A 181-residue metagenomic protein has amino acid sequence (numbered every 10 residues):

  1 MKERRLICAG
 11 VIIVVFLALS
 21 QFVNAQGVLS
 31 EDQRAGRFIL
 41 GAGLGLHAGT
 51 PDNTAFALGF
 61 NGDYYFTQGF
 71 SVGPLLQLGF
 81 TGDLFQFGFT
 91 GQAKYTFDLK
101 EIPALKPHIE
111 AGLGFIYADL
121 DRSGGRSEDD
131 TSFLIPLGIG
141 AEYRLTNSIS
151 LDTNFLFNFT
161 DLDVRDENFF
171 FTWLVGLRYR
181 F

Functional and structural regions predicted by a protein language model:
M1-A35: Cleavable N-terminal export/targeting peptides
Q21-F66, S71, L113, D119 (+2 more regions): Short glycine/proline- and aromatic-enriched beta-strand/turn motifs that initiate or cap beta-hairpins
Q26, N61-G125, D130-G138, Y143-I149 (+1 more regions): Gram-negative (and chloroplast) outer-membrane scaffold detector with strong preference for beta-barrel transmembrane
D32-R34, T50-T54, T81-F87, G125-F133 (+1 more regions): Replace "Gram-negative outer membrane beta-barrel proteins" with "bacterial and organellar outer membrane beta-barrel
Y143, F159-D163: Membrane-helix boundary connector in multi-pass membrane proteins
S148, V164-V175, Y179: Short glycine/proline-enriched turn or capping motifs at secondary-structure junctions
L156: C-terminal binding/interaction regions
